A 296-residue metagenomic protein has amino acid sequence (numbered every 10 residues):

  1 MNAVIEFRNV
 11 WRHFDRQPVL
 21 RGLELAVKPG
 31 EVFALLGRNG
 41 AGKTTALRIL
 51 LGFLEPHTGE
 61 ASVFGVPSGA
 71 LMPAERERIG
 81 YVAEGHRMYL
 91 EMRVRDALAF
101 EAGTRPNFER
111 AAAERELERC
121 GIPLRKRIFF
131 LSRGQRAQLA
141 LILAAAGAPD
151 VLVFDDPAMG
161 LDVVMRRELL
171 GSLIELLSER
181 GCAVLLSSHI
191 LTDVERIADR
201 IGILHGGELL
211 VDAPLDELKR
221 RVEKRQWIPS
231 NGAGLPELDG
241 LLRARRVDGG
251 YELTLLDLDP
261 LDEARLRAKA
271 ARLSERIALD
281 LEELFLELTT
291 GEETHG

Functional and structural regions predicted by a protein language model:
N2-F7, R12-H205, L209-V211: ABC transporter nucleotide-binding domains
P18, P73, A111-R115, D216 (+3 more regions): Generic alpha-helical secondary structure signal
Y81, I122, K224-W227, T290 (+1 more regions): Residue-level marker of structural boundaries
R93, P214, I277-D280: Short loop/turn segments at beta->alpha junctions
E116, S172, R221, K269 (+1 more regions): Residues that form generic nucleotide/phosphate-binding pockets
L152-D156, A233-L235, P260-E263: Short, surface-exposed beta-strand/loop "edge" segments at domain boundaries and coil↔beta transitions
L170-L258, E275: ABC transporter nucleotide-binding domain
G249-G296: C-terminal coupling/interaction segments
